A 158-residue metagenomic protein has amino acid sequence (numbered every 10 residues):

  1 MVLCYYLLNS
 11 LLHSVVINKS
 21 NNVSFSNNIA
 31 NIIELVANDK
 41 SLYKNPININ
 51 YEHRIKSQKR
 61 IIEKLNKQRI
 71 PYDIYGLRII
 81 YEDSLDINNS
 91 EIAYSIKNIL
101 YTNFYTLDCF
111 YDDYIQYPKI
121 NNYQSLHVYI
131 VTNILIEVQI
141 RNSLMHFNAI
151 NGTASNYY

Functional and structural regions predicted by a protein language model:
M1-Y158: Nucleic-acid processing machinery
